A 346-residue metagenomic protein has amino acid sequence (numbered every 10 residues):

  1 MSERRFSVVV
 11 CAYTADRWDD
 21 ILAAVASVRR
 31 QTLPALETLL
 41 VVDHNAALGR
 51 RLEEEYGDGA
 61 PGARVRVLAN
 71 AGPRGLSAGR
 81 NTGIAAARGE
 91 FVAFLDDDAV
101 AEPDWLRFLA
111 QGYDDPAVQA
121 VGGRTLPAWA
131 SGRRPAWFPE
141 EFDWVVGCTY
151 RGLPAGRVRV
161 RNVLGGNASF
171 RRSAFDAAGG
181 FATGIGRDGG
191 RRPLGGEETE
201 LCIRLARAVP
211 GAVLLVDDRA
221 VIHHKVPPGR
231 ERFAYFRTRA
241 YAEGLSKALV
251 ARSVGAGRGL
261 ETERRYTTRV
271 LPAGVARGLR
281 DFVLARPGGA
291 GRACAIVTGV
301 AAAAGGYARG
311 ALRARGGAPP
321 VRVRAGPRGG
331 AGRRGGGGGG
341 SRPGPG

Functional and structural regions predicted by a protein language model:
M1-S27: N-proximal low-complexity "stem/linker" segments adjacent to membrane-targeting elements
V25-A69: Acidic donor-binding segment of Leloir-type glycosyltransferases
N70-A87: Glycine-rich, basic loop-to-helix element that forms the pyrophosphate-binding segment of sugar-nucleotide handling
V92: Short aromatic/hydrophobic "clamp" motif used to bind/position activated sugar donors
D104-W137: Conserved donor NDP-sugar-binding/catalytic core segment of glycosyltransferases
G123, P139-V160: Short, flexible, basic/aromatic active-site loop/helix in glycosyltransferases
G165-F170, A174-A178, I185-A220: A short, conserved alpha-helix in the catalytic core of glycosyltransferases
T238-A242, A256-R334, R342, G346: Non-catalytic, C-terminal membrane-associated alpha-helical segments of glycosyltransferases
